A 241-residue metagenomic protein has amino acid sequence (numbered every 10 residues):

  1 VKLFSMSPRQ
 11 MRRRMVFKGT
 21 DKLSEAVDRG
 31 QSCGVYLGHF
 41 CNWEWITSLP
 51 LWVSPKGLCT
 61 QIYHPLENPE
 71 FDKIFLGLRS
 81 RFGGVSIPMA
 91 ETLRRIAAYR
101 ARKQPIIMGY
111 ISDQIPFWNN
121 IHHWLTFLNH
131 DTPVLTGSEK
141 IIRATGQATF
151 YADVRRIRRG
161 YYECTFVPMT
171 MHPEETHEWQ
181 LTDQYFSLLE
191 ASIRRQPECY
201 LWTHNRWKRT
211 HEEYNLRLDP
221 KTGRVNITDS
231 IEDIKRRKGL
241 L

Functional and structural regions predicted by a protein language model:
V1-L37, C41-N42, D72-G77, G83-G84 (+1 more regions): Membrane-anchoring hydrophobic helices of lipid-metabolizing enzymes
R9-M11, V16, T20-K22, W45 (+5 more regions): Short capping/connector residues at structural and topological boundaries
R12-R13, F40-C41, C59-I62, R102-P105 (+1 more regions): Short acidic/polar alpha-helix capping motifs at helix-coil junctions
K18-D21, W45-L49, E67-P69, G109-S112 (+1 more regions): Short hydrophobic/aromatic-rich motifs at helix boundaries and adjacent loops
D21-L23, C41, E67, P116 (+1 more regions): Residues that cap or initiate secondary-structure elements
K22, I46, I62, I74 (+3 more regions): Short, hydrophobic/aromatic alpha-helical segments in well-folded domains
D28, W52, R81, A90-L241: Non-catalytic C-terminal accessory region of glycerolipid acyltransferases and related lyso-lipid remodeling enzymes
D28-E91, F117-T126: Catalytic core of membrane glycerolipid acyltransferases/transacylases, capturing the structured, soluble-facing
